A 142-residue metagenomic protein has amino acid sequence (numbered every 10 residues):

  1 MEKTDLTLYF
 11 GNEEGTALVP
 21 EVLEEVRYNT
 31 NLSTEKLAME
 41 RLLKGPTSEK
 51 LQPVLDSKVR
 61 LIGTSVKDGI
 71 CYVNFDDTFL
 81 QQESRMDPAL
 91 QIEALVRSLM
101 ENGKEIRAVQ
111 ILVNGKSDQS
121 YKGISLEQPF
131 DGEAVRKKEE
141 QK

Functional and structural regions predicted by a protein language model:
M1-K142: Bimodal "functional hotspot" detector
